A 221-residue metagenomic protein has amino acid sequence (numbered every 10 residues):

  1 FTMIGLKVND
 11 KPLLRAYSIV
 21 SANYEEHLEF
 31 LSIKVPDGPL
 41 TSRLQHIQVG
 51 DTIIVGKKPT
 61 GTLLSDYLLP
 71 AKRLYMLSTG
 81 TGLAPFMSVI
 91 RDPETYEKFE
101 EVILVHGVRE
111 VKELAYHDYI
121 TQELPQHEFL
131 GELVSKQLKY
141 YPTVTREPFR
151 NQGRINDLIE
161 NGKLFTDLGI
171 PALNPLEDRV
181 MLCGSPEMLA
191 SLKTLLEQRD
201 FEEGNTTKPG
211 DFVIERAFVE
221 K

Functional and structural regions predicted by a protein language model:
F1-V49: Ferredoxin-reductase
D10-S18, T60-L69: Short, Lys/Arg- and Gly-enriched loop/turn segments at beta-strand edges
L68-R73, P175-L176: Short helix-loop-beta connector
A71, T95-V102: Conserved S-adenosyl-L-methionine
L74-L77, M181: Conserved beta-strand elements of the Class I
T79-P85: Ser/Thr-glycine-rich phosphate-binding loops at phosphate-binding pockets of nucleotides, nucleotide cofactors
P85-T95: Histidine-anchored nucleotide/phosphate-binding helix
V105, K112-K221: Reductase modules of NAD(P)H-dependent flavoproteins
